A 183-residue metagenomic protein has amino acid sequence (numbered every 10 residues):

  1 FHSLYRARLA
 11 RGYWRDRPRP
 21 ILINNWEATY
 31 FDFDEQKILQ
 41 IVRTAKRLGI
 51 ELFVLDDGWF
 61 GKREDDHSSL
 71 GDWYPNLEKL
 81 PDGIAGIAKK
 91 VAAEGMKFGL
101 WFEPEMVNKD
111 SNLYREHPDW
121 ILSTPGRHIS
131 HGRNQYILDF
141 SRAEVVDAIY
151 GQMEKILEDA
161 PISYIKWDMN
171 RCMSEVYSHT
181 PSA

Functional and structural regions predicted by a protein language model:
F1-G99, E105-V107, I137: Conserved structural scaffold segments of CAZyme catalytic domains across common CAZy folds
P20, E27, F31, N76-L77 (+1 more regions): Active-site-adjacent "subsite" loops/lids of carbohydrate-active enzymes
L48, D159-A160: Structural motif
V54-N76, M106-H131, I162-A183: Active-site-proximal loop/short-helix segments that contain or immediately flank catalytic acid/base residue(s)
